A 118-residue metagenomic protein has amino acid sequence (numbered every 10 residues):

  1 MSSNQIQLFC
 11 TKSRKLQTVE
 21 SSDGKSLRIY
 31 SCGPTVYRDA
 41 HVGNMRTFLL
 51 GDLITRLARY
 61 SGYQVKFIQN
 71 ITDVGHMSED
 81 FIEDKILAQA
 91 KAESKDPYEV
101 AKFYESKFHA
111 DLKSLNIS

Functional and structural regions predicted by a protein language model:
M1-S118: NTP-dependent nucleotidyl-transfer catalytic core
